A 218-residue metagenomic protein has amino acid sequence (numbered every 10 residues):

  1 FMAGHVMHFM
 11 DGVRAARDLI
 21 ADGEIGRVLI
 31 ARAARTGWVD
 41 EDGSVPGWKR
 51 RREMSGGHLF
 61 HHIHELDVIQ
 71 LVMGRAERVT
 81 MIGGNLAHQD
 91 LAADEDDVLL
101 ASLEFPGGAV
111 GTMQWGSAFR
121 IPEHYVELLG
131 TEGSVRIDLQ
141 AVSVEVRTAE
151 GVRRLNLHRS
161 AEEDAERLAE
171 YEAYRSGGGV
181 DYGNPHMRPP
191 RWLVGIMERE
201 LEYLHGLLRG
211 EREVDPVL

Functional and structural regions predicted by a protein language model:
H5-H8, S117: Structured beta->alpha junctions
V6, F105, E132-V217: C-terminal glycine/acidic-rich active-site capping loop/insertion
M7-A93: Predominantly a Rossmann-like dinucleotide-binding segment in NAD(P)-dependent oxidoreductases
M10, P122, D215: Loop/helix-junction capping segments adjacent to catalytic residues or to phosphate/diphosphate-binding pockets
A15-L19, E41-K49, I69-E77, F119-E127 (+2 more regions): Noncatalytic linker/hinge segments flanking ATPase motor cores
D18-A21, R51-R52, L103, H205 (+1 more regions): Short, flexible coil/turn micro-motifs enriched in small/turn-prone residues
F60-H61, L66-V152, E198-R212: Contiguous beta-strand/loop segments that form the cofactor/metal-binding neighborhood of enzyme cores
